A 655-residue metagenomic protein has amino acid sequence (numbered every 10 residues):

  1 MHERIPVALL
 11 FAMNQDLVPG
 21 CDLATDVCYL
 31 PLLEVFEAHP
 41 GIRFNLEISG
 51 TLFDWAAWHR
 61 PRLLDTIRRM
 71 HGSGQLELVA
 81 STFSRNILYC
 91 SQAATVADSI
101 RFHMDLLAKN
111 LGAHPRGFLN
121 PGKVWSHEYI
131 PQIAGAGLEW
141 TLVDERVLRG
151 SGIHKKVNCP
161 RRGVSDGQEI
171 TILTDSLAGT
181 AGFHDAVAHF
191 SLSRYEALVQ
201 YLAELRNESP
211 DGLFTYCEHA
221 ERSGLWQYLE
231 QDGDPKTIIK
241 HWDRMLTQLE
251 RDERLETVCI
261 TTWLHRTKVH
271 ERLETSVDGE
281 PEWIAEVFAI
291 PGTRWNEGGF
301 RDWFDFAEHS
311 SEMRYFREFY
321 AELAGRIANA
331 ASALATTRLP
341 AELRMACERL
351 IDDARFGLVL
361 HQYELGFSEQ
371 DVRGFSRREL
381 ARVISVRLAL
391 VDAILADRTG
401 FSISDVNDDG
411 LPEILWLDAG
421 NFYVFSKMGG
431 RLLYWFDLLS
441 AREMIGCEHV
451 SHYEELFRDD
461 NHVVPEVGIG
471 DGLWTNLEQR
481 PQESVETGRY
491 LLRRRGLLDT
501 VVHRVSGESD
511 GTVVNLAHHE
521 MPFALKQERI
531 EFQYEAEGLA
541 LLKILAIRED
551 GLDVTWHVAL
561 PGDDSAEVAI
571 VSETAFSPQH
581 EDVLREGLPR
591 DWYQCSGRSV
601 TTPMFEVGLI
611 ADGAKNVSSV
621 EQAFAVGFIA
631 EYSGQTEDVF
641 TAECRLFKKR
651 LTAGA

Functional and structural regions predicted by a protein language model:
M1-G117, K123-A181, A188-P210, K236-R254 (+8 more regions): Catalytic alpha-helical scaffold of carbohydrate-active enzymes acting on polysaccharides/glycoconjugates
H2-L30, E37-H39, N158-R161, S165-I170 (+11 more regions): Active-site and substrate-binding clefts of carbohydrate-active enzymes
N45, T215, E531-Q533, L542-I544 (+4 more regions): Beta-strand secondary-structure signal
I130-P131, F183-A186, W226-L229, A566-I570: A short secondary-structure junction signal
T174-L177, E218-A220, V558: Short, structured patches in soluble enzyme cores that scaffold and shape functional sites
M428, F436-S440, H449, Y534-L541 (+1 more regions): Acidic (Asp/Glu-rich), glycine- and aromatic
H452-G538, T601-K649: An extended acidic
E586-W592, S596-R598, F624: Extracellular or exported targeting regions of proteins
